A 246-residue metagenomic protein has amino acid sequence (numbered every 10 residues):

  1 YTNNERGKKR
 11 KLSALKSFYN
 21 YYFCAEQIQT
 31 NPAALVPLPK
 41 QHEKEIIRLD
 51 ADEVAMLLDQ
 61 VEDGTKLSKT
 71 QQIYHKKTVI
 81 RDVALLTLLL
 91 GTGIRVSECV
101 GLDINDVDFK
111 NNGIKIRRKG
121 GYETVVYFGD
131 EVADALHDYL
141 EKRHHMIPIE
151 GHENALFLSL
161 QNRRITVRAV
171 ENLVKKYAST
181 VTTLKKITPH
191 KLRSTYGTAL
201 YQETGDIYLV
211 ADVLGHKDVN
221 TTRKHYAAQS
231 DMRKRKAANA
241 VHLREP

Functional and structural regions predicted by a protein language model:
Y1-P246: Conserved catalytic core of the tyrosine transesterase superfamily
